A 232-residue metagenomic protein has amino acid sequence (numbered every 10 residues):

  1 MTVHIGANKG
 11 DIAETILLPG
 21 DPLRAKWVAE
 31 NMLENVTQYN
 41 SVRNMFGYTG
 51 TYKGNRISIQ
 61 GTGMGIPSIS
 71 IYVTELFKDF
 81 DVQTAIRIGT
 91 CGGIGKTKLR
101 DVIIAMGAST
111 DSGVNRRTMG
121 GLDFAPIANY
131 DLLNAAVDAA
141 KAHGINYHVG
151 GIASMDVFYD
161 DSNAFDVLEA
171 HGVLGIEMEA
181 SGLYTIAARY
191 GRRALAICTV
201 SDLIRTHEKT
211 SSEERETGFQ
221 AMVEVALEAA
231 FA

Functional and structural regions predicted by a protein language model:
M1-P126, Y130-D131, R189: Metabolite-binding pocket within alpha/beta catalytic cores that recognizes anionic/polar moieties
L17, A85-R87, G175-E177, A194-A196: Short glycine-aspartate micro-motif
E34-S41, G144-G150, A232: Flexible, glycine/charged-enriched surface loops at secondary-structure junctions
G61, T90, M106-A108, A136 (+2 more regions): Short, structured patches in soluble enzyme cores that scaffold and shape functional sites
L122-H171: Active-site rim beta-loop-alpha module in soluble metabolic enzymes
A135-H143, I186, V225-A232: Generic non-transmembrane alpha-helical segments
S181-R215: Zn-dependent metallopeptidase/amidohydrolase metal-coordination segment
I204-A232: His/Asp/Glu-rich mid-to-C-terminal helical/loop segments that flank catalytic regions of hydrolases
